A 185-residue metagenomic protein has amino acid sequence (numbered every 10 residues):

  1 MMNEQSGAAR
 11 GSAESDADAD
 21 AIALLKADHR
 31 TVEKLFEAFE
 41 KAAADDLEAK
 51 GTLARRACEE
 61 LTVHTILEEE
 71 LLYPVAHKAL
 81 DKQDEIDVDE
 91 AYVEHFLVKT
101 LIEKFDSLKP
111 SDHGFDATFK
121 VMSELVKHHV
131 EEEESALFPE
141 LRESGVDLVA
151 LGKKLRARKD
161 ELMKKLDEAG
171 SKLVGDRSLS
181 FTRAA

Functional and structural regions predicted by a protein language model:
M1-A185: Small-residue-biased structural context
